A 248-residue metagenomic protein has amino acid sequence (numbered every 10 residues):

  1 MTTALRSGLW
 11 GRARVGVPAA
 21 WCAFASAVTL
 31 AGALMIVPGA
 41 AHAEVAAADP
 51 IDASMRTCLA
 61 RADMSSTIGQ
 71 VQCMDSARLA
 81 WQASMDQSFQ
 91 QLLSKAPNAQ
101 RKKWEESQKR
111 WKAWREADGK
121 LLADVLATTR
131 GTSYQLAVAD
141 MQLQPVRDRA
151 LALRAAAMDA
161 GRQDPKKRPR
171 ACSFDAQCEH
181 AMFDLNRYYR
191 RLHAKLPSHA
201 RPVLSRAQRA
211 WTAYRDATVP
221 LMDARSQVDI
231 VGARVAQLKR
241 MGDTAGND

Functional and structural regions predicted by a protein language model:
M1-V17: N-terminal secretory signal peptides that target proteins for export/translocation
G11, F24-S26, H42: Ser/Thr/Pro-rich, intrinsically disordered low-complexity segments
P18, C22-S26, L30, L34: Hydrophobic helical h-region of N-terminal Sec-dependent signal peptides in bacterial secretory/periplasmic proteins
H42-D248: N-terminal alpha-helical modules
